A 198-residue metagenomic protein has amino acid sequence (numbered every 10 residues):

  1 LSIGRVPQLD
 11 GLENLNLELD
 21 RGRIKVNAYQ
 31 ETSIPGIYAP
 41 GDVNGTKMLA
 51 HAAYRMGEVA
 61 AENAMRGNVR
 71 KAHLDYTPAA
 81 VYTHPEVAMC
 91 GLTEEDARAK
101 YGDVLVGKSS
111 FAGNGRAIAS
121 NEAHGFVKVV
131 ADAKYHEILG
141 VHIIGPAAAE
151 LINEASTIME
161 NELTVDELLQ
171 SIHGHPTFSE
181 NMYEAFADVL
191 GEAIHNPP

Functional and structural regions predicted by a protein language model:
L1-R66: FAD-site-proximal beta/loop scaffold in flavoenzymes
R21, Y76, H124-F126: Short beta-strand-initiation
Y29-T32, V69, A147, E160: A generic short alpha-helical patch detector that favors 3-5-residue windows in or near N-terminal regions
Q30-T32, G36, H73-L74, A119-N121 (+1 more regions): Solvent-exposed alpha-helices and their adjacent loops that cap or buttress functional pockets in soluble metabolic
G36, T77-P78, L139: Short amphipathic alpha-helical segments
H51-D75, D103-V104, N161, V165: Internal hydrophobic alpha-helix adjacent to the cofactor/substrate pocket in enzyme cavities
M65, Y82-T93, R98-P198: Flexible, glycine-rich terminal cap/loop adjacent to redox cofactors in electron-transfer oxidoreductases
R70-E86: Flexible, acidic loop-helix segments that line cofactor/substrate-binding pockets
